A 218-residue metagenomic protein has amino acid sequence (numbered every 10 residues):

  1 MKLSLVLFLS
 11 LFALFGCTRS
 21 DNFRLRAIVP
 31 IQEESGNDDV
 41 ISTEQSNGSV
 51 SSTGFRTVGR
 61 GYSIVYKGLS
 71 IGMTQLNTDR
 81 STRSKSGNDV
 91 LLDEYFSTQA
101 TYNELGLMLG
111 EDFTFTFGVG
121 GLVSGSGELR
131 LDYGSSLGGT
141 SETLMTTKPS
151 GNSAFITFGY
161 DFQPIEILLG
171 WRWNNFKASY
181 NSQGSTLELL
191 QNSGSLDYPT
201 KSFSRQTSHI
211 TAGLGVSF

Functional and structural regions predicted by a protein language model:
M1-R24: Cleavable N-terminal export/targeting peptides
C17-G87: Short glycine/proline- and aromatic-enriched beta-strand/turn motifs that initiate or cap beta-hairpins
D21-A27, K67-M73, F113-V119, A154 (+2 more regions): Transmembrane beta-strands of outer-membrane beta-barrel proteins
I28-Q32, T74-T78, G120-S124, G170-F176 (+1 more regions): Outer-membrane beta-barrel pore domains and translocons
S35-G48, L76-E94, L122-L144, S179-E188: Outer-membrane beta-barrel translocator domains and adjoining extracellular loop/strand segments of Gram-negative
E44-R56, V90-A100, L137-S150, L196 (+1 more regions): Replace "Gram-negative outer membrane beta-barrel proteins" with "bacterial and organellar outer membrane beta-barrel
R56-Y62, K67, T101-L107, N152-I156 (+1 more regions): Hydrophobic, lipid-facing positions within transmembrane beta-strands of outer-membrane proteins
F162, S204-F218: Outer-membrane beta-barrel "beta-signal"
